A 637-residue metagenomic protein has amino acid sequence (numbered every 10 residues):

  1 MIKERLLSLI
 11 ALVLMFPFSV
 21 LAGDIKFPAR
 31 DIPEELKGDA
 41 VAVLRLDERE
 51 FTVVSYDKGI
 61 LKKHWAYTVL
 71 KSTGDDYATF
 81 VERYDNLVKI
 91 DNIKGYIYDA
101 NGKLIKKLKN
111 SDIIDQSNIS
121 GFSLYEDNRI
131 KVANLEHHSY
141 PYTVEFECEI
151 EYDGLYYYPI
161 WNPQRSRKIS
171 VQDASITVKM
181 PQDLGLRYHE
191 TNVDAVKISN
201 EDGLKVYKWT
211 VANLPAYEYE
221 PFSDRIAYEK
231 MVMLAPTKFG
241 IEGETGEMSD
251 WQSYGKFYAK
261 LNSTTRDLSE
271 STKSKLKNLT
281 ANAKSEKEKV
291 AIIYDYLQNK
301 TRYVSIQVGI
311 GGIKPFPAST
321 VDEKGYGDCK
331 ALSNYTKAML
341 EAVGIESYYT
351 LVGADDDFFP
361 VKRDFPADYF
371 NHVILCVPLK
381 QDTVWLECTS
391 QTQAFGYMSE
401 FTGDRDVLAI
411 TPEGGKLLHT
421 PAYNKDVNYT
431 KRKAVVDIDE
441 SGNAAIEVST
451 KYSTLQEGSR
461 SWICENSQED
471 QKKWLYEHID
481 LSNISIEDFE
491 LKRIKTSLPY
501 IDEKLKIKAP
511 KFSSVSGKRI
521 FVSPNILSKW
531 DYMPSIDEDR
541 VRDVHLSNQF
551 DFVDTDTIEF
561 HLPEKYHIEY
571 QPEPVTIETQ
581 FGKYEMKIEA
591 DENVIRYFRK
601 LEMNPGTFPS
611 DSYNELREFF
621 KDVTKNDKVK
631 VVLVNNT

Functional and structural regions predicted by a protein language model:
M1-L6: Positively charged n-region of N-terminal signal peptides that target proteins for export
S8-S19: Bacterial N-terminal signal peptides
A22-T637: A sensor for short, sequence-defined functional sites
